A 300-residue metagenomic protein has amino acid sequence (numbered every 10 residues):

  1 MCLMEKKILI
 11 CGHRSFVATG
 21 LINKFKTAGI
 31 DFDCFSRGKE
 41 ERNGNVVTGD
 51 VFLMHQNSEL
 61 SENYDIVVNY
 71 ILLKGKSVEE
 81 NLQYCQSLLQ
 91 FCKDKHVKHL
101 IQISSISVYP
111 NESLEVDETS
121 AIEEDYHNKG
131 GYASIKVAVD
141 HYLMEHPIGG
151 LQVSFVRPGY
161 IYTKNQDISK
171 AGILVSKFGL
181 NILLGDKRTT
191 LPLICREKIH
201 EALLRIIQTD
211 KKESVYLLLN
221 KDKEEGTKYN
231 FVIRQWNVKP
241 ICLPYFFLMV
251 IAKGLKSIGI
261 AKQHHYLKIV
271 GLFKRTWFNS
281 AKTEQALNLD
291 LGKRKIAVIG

Functional and structural regions predicted by a protein language model:
I8-A28: N-terminal Rossmann NAD(P)H-binding glycine-rich loop of SDR-like oxidoreductase domains
G44, T48-S87, F91-D94: NAD(P)H-binding glycine-rich loop region in Rossmannoid oxidoreductase-like domains and their noncatalytic homologs
S87-G131: Conserved Rossmann-fold NAD(P)-dependent oxidoreductase catalytic core, especially the SDR/UDP-sugar
L114-I161: Catalytic helix-loop patch of NAD(P)-dependent Rossmann-fold dehydrogenases
V137, Y162-I173, R205-Y216: Glycine/proline-rich active-site loop of Rossmann-fold NAD(P)-dependent oxidoreductases
G149-L191, R196: NAD(P)-dependent short-chain dehydrogenase/reductase
A202-Q263, G300: Mid/C-terminal beta-alpha module of Rossmann-like enzyme folds, strongest in SDR-family dehydrogenases/epimerases
C242, K262-G300: C-terminal amphipathic/interface module of NAD(P)-dependent oxidoreductases and related NAD-binding regulators
